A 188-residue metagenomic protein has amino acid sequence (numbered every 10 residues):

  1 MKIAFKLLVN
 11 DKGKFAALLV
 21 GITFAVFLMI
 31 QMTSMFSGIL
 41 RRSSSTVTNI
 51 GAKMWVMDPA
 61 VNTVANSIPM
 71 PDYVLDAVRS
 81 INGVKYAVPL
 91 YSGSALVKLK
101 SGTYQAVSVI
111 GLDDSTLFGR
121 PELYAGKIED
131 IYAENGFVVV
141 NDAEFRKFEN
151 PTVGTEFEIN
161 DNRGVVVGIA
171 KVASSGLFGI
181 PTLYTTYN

Functional and structural regions predicted by a protein language model:
M1-L28, L40, S45: N-terminal Sec/SRP start-transfer signal
G21, A87, G136-F137, T182: A residue-level structural signature of the nucleotidyltransferase/glycosyltransferase Rossmann-like core
T23, F27-V107: Hydrophobic, regular-secondary-structure patches
W55-P59, F137, G168: Short beta-strands and strand-loop turn motifs
P59-V61, S92, L112-S115, A143 (+2 more regions): Solvent-exposed coil/turn segments that connect beta secondary-structure elements in extracytoplasmic/periplasmic
D72-D76, I81, V88-Y132, E158-N160 (+1 more regions): The feature marks short, hydrophobic/small-residue-biased sequence motifs that occur predominantly
R120-P121, V139, A143-N188: Basic-flanked hydrophobic alpha-helices used for secretion and membrane insertion
